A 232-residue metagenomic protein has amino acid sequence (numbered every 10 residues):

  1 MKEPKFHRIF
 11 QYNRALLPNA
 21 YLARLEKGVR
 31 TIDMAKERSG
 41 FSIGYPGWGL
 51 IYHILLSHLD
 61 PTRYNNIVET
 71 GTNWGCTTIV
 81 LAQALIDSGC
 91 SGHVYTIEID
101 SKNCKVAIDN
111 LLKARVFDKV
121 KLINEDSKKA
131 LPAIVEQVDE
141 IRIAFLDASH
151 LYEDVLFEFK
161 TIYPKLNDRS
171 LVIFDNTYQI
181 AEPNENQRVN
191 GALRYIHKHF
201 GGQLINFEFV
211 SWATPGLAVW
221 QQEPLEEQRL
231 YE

Functional and structural regions predicted by a protein language model:
M1-F145, S149-E232: A short alpha-helical cap/connector motif
